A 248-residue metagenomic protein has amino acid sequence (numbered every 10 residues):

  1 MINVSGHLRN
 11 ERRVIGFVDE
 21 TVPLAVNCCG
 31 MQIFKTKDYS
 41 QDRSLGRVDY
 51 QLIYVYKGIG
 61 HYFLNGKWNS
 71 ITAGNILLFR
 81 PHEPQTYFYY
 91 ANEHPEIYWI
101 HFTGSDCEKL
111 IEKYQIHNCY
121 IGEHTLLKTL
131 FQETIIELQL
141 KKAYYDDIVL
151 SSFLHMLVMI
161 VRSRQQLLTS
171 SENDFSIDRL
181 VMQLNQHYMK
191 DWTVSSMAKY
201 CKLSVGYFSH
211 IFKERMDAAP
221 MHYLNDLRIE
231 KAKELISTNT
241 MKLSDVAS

Functional and structural regions predicted by a protein language model:
M1-S70, A91, E108, H117-C119: Generic protein-terminus/edge-of-domain signal
P23-V26, R47-D49, A73, H94-E96 (+3 more regions): A structure-centric signal for secondary-structure junctions around beta-strands
G66-R80: Short acidic-glycine-tyrosine-enriched beta hairpin
W68, H82-H101, S105: Ligand-binding loop in jelly-roll beta-barrel domains
K109-T169, M182: Amphipathic alpha-helical segments enriched in hydrophobic/aromatic residues interleaved with Lys/Arg
L126, E172-L180, M216, N225-R228: N-terminal positioning helix adjacent to the helix-turn-helix/winged-helix DNA-binding module
H187-K231, S237-M241, A247-S248: Basic/polar phosphate-binding segments, predominantly the helix-turn-helix DNA-binding elements of transcriptional
